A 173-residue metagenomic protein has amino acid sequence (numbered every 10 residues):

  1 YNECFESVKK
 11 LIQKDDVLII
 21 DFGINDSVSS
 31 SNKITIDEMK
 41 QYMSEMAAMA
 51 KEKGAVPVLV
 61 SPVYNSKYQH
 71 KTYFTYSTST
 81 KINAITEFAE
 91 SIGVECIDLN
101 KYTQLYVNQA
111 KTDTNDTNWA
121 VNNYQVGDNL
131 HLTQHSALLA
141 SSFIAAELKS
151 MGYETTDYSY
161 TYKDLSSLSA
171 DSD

Functional and structural regions predicted by a protein language model:
Y1, Y106-A110, L168-A170: Short, solvent-exposed polar/charged micro-motifs at secondary-structure junctions
Y1-S7: N-terminal post-signal-peptidase region of extra-cytosolic proteins
S7-Q134, L138, S142-Y153, D157: Alpha-helical cap/lid subdomain in secreted, periplasmic, or secretory-pathway luminal O-acyl-processing enzymes
E147-D173: C-terminal/domain-terminus segments
